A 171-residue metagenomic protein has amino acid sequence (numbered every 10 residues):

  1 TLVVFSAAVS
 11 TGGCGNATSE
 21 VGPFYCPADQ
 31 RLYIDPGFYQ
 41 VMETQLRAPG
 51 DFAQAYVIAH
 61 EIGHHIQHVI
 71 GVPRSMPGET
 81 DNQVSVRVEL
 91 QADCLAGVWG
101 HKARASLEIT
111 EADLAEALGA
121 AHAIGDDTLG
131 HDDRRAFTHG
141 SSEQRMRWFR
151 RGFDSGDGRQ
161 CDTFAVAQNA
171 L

Functional and structural regions predicted by a protein language model:
T1-C14, D113-G119: Acidic helix-start/capping segments at beta-turn-to-alpha-helix junctions
A8-D35: Catalytic zinc-binding patch centered on the HExxH motif and its immediate surroundings that defines zinc-dependent
A8-S10, L32, F38-M42, E61-H65 (+2 more regions): Solvent-exposed loop/turn segments at secondary-structure junctions within structured extracellular/periplasmic domains
I34, Y56-V69, D93, G97: Active-site recognition of the HExxH zinc-binding catalytic motif
F38-Y56, T80-V86: Short pre-active-site segment immediately N-terminal to the catalytic Zn-binding motif
H68-L90: Post-HEXXH active-site segment of zinc metalloproteases
Q83, R87-T128: Short helix/loop segments within enzyme catalytic domains that coordinate or immediately flank catalytic cofactors
G125-L171: Pan-zinc metallopeptidase signature
